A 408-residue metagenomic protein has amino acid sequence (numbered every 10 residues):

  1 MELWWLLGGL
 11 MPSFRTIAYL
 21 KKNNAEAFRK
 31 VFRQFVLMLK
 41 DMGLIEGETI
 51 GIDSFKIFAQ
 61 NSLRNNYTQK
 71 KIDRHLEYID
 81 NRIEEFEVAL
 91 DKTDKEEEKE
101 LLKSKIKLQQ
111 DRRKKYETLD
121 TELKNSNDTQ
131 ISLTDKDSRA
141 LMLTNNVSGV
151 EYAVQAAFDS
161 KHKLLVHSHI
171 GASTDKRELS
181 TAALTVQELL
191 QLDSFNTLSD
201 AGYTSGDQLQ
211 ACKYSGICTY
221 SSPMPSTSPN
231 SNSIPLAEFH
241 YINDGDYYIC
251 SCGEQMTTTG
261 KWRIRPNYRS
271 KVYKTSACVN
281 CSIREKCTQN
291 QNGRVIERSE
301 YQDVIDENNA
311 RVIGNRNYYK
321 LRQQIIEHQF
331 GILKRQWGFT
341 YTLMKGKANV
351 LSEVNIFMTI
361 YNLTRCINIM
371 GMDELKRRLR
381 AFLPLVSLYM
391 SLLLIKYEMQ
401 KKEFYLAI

Functional and structural regions predicted by a protein language model:
M1-W5: DNA-recognition alpha helix
G8-I408: Anion-binding and metal-coordination hotspots
